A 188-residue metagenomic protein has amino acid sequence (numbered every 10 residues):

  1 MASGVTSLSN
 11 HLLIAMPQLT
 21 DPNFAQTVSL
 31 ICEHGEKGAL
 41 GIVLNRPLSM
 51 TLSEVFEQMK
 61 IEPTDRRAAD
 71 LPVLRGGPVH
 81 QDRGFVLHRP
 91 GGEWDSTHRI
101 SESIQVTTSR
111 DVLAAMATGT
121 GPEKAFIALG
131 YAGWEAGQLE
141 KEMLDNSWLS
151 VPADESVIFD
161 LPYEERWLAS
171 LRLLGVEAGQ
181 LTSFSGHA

Functional and structural regions predicted by a protein language model:
M1-I127, Y131-A188: A short aromatic-anchored loop/beta-hairpin motif
